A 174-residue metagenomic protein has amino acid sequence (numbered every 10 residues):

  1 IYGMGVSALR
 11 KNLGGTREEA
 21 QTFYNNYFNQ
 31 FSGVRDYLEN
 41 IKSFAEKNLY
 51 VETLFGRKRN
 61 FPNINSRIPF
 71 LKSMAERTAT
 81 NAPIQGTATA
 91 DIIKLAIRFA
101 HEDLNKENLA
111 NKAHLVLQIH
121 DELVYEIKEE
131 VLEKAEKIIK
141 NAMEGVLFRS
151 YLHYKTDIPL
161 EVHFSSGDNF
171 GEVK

Functional and structural regions predicted by a protein language model:
I1-K174: Conserved catalytic core of nucleotide polymerization and phosphodiester-bond processing enzymes
